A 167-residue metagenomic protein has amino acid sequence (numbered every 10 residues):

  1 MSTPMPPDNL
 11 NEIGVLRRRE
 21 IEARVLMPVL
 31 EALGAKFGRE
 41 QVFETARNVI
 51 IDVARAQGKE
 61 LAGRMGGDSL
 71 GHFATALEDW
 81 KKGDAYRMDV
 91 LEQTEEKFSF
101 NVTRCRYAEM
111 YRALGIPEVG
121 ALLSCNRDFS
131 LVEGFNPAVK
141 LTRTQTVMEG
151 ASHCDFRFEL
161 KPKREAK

Functional and structural regions predicted by a protein language model:
M1-K97, R106-S124, A138-H153, L160-K167: N-terminal accessory segment detector
R87, F129-L131, F158: Low-complexity, compositionally biased segments
F100: A helicase ATPase "motif cassette" and its flanking acidic/Ser/Thr-rich regulatory loops
A121-E133: A conserved amphipathic terminal alpha-helix motif
